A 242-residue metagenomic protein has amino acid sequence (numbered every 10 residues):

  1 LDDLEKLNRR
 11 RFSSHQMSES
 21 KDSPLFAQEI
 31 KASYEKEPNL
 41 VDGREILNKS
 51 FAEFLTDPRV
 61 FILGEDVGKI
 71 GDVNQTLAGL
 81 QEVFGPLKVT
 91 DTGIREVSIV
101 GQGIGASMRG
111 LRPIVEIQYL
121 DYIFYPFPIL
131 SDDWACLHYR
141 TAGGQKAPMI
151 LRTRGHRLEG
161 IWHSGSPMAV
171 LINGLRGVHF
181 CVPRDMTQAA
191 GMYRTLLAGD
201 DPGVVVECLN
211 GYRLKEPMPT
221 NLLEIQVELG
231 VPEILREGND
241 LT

Functional and structural regions predicted by a protein language model:
D2-G211: Thiamine diphosphate
E53-F54, I234-R236: A short acidic-Thr-Gly-centered motif at the start of a beta-strand
A169-V170, P232-I234: Short, flexible, solvent-exposed loop/turn segments with mixed acidic/basic and small polar residues
G211-E233: Aromatic-enriched
R236-T242: Short, acidic loop-beta-alpha module within alpha/beta folds
